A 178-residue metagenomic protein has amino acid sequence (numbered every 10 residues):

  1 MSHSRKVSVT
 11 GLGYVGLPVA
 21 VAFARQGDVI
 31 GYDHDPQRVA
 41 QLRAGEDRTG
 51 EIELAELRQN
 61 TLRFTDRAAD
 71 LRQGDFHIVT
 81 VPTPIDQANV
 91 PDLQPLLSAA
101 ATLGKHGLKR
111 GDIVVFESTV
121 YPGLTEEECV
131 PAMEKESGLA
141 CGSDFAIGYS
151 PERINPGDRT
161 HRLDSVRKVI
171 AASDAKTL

Functional and structural regions predicted by a protein language model:
M1-L178: Structural/interface elements that position substrates and couple domains in central-metabolism enzymes
